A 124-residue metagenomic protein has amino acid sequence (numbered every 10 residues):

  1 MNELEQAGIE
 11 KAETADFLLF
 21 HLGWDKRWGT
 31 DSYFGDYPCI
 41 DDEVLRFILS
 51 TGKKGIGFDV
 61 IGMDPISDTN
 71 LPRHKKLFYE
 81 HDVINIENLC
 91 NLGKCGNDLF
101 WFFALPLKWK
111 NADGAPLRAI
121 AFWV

Functional and structural regions predicted by a protein language model:
M1-V124: Active-/binding-site microenvironments in catalytic and ligand-binding cores
